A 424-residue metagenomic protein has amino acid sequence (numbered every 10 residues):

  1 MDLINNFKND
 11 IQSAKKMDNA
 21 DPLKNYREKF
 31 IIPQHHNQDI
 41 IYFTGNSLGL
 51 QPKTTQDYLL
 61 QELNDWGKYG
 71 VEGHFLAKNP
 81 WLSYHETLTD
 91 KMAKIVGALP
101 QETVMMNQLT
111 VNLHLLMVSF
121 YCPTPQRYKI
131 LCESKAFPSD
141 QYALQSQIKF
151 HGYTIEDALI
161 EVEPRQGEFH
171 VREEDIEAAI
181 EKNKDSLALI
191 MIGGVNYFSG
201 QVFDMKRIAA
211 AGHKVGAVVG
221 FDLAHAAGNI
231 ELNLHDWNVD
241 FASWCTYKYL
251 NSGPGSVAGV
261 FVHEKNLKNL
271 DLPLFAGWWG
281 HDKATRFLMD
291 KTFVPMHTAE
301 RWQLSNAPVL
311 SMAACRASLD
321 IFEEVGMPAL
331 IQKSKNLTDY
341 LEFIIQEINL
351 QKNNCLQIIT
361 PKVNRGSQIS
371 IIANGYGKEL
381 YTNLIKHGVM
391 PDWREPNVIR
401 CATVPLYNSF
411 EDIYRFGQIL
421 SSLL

Functional and structural regions predicted by a protein language model:
M1-L424: Pyridoxal 5′-phosphate
